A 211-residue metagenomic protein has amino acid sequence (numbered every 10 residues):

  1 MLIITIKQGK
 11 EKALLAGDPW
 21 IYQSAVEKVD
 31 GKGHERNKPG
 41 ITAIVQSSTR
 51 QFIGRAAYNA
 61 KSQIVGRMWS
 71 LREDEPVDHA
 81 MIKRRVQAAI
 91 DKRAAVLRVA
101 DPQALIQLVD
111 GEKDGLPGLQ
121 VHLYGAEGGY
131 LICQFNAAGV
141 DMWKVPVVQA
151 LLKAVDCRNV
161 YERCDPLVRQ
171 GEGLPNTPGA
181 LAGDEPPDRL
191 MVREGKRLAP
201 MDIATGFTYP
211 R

Functional and structural regions predicted by a protein language model:
M1-E127, P187: Non-catalytic accessory regions of SAM-dependent methyltransferases
A60-S62, G139-V140, F207-T208: Short, surface-exposed beta-strand-loop junctions and turns on beta-sheet-rich folds
D78-R85, G139-V147: Short amphipathic alpha-helical segments
V109-H122, W143-R211: Non-catalytic substrate-recognition/targeting regions of SAM-dependent transferases
G129-L131: Active-site beta-strand-loop-beta-strand hairpin of nuclease catalytic cores that positions key catalytic residues
